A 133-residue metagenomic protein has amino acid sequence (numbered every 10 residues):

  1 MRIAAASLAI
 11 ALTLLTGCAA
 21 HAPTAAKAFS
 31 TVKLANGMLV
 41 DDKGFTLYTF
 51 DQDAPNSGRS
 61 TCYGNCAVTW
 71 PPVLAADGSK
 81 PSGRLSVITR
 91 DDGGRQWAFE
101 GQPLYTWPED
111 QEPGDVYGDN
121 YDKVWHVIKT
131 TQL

Functional and structural regions predicted by a protein language model:
M1-L8: Bacterial N-terminal signal peptides that target proteins for export
L14-G17: C-terminal motif of bacterial Sec signal peptides marking the signal peptidase cleavage site
A19-H21: Bacterial signal peptide processing site
A28-F45, T89-Q102, L133: Short, low-complexity cationic-aromatic patches
D51-N56, E109-E112: Acidic glycine-/aspartate-rich tracts in secreted/extracellular proteins
R59-S86, K123-K129, L133: A low-complexity, Ser/Thr/Gly/Pro-enriched, surface-exposed linker/loop concept that marks segments flanking
G83-T131: Extracytosolic low-complexity repeat regions of secreted or lipid-anchored proteins
